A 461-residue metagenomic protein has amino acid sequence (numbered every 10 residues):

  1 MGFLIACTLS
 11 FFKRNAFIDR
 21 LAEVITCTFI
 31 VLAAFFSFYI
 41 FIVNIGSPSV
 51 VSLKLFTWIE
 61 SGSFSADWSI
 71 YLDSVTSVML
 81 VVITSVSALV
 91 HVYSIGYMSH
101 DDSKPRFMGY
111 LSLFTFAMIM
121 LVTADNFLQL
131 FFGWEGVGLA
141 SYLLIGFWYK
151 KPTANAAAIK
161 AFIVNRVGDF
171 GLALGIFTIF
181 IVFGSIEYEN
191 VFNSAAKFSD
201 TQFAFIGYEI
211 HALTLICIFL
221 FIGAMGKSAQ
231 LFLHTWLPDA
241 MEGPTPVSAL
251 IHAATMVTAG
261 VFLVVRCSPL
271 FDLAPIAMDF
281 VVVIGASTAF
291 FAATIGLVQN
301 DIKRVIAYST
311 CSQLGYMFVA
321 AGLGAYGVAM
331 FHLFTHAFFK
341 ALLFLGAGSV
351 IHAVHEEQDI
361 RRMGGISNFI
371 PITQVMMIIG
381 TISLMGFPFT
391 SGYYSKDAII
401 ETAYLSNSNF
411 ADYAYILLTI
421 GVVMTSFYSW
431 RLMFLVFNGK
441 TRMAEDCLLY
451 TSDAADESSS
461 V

Functional and structural regions predicted by a protein language model:
M1-F11: N-terminal signal-anchor/start-transfer transmembrane helix
S10-I18, F271: Short, hydrophobic transmembrane alpha-helix segments
D19-V31: Loop-to-helix transition at the N-terminal end of transmembrane alpha-helices
I30, V50-A117, F262: Hydrophobic alpha-helical transmembrane segments in multi-pass integral membrane proteins
V31-Y39, S383: A generic, lipid-embedded transmembrane alpha helix
F41-W58, N190-F192: Interfacial/capping segments of alpha-helical transmembrane domains
A88-G133, L139-L449: Hydrophobic transmembrane alpha-helices and their helix-loop junctions in integral membrane proteins
Y450-E457: Conserved small/polar residues in nucleotide/adenosyl-binding loops
